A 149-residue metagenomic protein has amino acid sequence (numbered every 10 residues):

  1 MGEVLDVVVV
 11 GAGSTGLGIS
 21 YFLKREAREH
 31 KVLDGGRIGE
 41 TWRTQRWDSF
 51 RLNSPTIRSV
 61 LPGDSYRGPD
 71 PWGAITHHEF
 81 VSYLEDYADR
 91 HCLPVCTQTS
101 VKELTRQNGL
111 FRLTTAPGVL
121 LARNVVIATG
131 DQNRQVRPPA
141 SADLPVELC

Functional and structural regions predicted by a protein language model:
G2-T15: Beta1/beta-strand and adjacent pyrophosphate-binding region of the FAD-binding site in flavoprotein oxidoreductases
V8-V10, V101, V119-N133: Short hydrophobic core segments
V8-V10, Y21-W47: Glycine-rich FAD pyrophosphate-binding loop
T15, R37-I38, Q132: Conserved Rossmann-like nucleotide-cofactor binding loop
L33, R43-V81: Glycine-rich active-site loop/strand segments that organize a redox cofactor
T76, T129-C149: Glycine-rich dinucleotide-binding loop and its adjacent helix/turn
H78-V95, V101, Q132-Q135: Helical element adjacent to the flavin cofactor pocket in flavoenzyme catalytic cores
T97-F111: A conserved short coil-to-beta-strand element within the FAD-binding core of flavoproteins
